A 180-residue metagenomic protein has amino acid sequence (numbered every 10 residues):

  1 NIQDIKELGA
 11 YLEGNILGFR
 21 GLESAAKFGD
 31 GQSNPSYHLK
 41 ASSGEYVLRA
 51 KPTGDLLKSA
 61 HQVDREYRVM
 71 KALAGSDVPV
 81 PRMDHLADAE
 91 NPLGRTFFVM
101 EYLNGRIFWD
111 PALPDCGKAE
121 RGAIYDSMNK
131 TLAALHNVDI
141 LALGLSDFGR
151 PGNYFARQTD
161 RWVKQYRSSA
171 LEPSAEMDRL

Functional and structural regions predicted by a protein language model:
N1-G21: Juxta-kinase regulatory segment immediately upstream of eukaryotic protein kinase catalytic domains
E23-R179: ATP-binding pocket architecture of kinase catalytic cores
